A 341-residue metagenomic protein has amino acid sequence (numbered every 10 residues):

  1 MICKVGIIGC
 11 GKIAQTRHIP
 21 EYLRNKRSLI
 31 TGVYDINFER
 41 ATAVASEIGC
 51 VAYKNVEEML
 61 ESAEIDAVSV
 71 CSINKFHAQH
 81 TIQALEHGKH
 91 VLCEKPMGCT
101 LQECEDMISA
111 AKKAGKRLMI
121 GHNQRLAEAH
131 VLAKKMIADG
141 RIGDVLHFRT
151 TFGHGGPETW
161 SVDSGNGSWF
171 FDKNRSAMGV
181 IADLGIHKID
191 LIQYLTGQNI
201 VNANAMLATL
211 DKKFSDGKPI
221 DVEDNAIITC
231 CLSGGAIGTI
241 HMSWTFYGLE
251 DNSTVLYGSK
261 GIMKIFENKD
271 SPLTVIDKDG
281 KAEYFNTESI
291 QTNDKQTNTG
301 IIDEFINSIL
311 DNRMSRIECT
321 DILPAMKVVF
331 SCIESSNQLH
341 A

Functional and structural regions predicted by a protein language model:
M1-I2, I7-I8, S28, A67-V70 (+3 more regions): C-terminal helix-rich "cap/oligomerization" subdomain common to oxidoreductases
M1-I48: N-terminal Rossmann-like dinucleotide-binding module
N37, I48-A110: Beta-loop-alpha module in the N-terminal Rossmann-like domain of NAD(P)-dependent dehydrogenases, especially those
K54, V70, C93, L118-I120 (+2 more regions): Hydrophobic residues in well-ordered beta-strands that form the structural core
D106-N123, G143-H147: Rossmann-fold dehydrogenase core element
Q124-K218, L339: Predominantly a Rossmann-like dinucleotide-binding segment in NAD(P)-dependent oxidoreductases
I189-S271, T299-M314: Contiguous beta-strand/loop segments that form the cofactor/metal-binding neighborhood of enzyme cores
S289-D303: Active-site loop of classical SDR/Rossmann-like NAD(P)-dependent oxidoreductases, centered on the catalytic Tyr-X3-Lys
